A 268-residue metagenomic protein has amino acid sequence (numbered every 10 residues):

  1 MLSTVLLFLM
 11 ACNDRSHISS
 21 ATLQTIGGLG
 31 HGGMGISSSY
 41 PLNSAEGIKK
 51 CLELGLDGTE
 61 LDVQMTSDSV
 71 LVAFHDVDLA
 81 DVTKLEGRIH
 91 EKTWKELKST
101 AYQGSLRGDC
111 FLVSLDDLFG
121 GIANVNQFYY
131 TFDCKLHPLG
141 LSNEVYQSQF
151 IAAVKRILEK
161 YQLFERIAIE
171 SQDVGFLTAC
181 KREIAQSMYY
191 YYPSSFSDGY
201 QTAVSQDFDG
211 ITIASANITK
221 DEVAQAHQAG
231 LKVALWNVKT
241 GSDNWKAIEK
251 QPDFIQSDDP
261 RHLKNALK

Functional and structural regions predicted by a protein language model:
M1-L9: Bacterial N-terminal signal peptides
A11-K268: Phosphate-group recognition and catalysis centered on beta-loop-alpha active-site segments
